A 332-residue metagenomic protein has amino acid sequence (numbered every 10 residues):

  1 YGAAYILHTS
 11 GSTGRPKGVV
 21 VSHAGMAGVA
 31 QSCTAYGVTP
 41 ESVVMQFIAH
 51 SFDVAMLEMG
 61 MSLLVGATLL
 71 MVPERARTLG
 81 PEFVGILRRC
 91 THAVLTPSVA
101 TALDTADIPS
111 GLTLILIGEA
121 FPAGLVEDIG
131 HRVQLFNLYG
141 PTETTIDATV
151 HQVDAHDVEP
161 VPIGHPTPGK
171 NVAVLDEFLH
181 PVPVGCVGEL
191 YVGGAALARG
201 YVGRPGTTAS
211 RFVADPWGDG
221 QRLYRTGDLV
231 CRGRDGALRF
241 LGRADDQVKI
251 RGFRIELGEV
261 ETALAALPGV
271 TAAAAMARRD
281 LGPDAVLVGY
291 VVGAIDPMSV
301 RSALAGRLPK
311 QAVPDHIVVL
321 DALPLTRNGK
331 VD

Functional and structural regions predicted by a protein language model:
Y1-V184, E189-A198, W217-Y224, Q247-V248 (+1 more regions): Motif- and composition-driven signal specific to adenylation
M26, Q134-N137, Q152-D332: AMP-dependent adenylate-forming
